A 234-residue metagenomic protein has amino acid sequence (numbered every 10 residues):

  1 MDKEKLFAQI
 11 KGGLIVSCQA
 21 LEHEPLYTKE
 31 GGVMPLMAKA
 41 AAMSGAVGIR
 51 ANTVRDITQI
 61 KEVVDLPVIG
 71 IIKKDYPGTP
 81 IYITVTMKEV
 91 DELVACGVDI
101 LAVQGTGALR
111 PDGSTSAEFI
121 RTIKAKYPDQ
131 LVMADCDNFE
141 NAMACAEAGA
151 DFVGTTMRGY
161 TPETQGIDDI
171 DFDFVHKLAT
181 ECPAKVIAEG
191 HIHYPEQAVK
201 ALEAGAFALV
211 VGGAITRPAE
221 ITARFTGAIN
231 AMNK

Functional and structural regions predicted by a protein language model:
M1-A95, P128-V132, E140-A148: Conserved N-terminal beta1-alpha1 strand-loop-helix module at the mouth
L14-C18, I49, V68-I71, L101-V103 (+4 more regions): Hydrophobic faces of well-ordered beta-strands that scaffold small-molecule active sites in alpha/beta enzyme cores
Q19-L21, M43, I72-P77, C96-R110 (+2 more regions): Glycine-rich phosphate-binding active-site loops on the catalytic face of alpha/beta enzymes
L21-H23, F172-K234: Alpha/beta catalytic cores of nucleotide-metabolism and tRNA/nucleoside-modifying enzymes
T28-K29, R50-I69, P80-M87, G105-I123 (+4 more regions): Active-site-adjacent beta->alpha loops and helix N-cap segments on the catalytic face of soluble alpha/beta enzymes
K39-G45, I123-D129, T180-A184, G205-F207: Short, surface-exposed connector motifs at secondary-structure boundaries
V64-I72, I120, Y127-P128, L202-G213: Short, electropositive alpha-helical surface patch
G78-L93, D137-G149, A184, A188 (+1 more regions): Catalytic cores of alpha/beta
